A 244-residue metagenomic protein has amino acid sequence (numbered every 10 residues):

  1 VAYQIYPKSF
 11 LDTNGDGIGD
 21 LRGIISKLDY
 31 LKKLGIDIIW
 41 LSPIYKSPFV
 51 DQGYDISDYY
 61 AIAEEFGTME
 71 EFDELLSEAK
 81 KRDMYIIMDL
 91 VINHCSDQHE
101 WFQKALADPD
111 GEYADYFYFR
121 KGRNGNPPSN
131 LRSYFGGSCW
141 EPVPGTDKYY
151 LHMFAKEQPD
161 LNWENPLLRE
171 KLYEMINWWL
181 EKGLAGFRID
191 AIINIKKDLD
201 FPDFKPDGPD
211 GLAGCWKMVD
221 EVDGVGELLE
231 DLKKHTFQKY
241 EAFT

Functional and structural regions predicted by a protein language model:
V1-N177, E181, N194-T244: Acidic/aromatic-lined carbohydrate-recognition and catalytic surfaces of CAZymes acting on diverse glycans
I39, F187-I189: Hydrophobic residues within beta-strands of alpha/beta enzymes
L184: Conserved protein kinase catalytic-loop anchor
